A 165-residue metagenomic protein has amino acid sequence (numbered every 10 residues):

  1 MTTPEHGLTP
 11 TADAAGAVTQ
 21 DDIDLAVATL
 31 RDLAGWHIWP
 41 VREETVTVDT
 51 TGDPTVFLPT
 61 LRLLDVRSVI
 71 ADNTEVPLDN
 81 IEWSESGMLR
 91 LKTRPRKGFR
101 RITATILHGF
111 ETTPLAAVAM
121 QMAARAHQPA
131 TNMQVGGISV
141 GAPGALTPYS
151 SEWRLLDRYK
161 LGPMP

Functional and structural regions predicted by a protein language model:
M1-P165: Divalent metal-cofactor coordination and adjacent catalytic microenvironments
